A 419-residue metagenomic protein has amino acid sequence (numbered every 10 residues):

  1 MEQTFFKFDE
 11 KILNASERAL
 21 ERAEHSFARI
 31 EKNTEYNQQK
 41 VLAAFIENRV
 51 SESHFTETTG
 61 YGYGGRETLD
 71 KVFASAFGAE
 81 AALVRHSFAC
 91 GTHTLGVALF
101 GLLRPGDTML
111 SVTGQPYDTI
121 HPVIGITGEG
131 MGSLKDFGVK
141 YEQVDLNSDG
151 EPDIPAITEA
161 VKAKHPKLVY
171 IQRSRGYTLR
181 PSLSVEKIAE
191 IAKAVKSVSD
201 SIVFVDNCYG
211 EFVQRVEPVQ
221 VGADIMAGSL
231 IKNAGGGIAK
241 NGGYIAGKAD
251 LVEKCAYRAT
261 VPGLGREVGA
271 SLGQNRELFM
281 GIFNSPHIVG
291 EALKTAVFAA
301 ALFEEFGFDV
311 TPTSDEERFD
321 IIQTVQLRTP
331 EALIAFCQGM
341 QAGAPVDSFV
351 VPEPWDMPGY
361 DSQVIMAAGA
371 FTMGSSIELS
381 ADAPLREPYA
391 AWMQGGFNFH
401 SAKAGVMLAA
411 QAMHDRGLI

Functional and structural regions predicted by a protein language model:
E2-E24, E31, Q38-E52, G60-Y61 (+5 more regions): Conserved PLP-enzyme active-site core in the AAT-like
S53-L83: Active-site-flanking structural segment that lines cofactor/substrate pockets
T56-E57, L83-H86, I321-Q326: Short glycine-rich or small-residue beta-strand-to-loop segments that form or flank ligand, phosphate, metal/Fe-S
A74-A98: Short loop-beta-helix segment that forms the pyridoxal 5′-phosphate
S75-A79, G130-V139, P345-V346: Short helix-loop-beta junction
E80-L83, D107-L110, K167-L168, S201-V203 (+6 more regions): Structural motif
E304-I419: Conserved C-terminal alpha-helix-loop-beta "cap" of PLP-dependent enzymes that closes/shapes the active-site mouth
